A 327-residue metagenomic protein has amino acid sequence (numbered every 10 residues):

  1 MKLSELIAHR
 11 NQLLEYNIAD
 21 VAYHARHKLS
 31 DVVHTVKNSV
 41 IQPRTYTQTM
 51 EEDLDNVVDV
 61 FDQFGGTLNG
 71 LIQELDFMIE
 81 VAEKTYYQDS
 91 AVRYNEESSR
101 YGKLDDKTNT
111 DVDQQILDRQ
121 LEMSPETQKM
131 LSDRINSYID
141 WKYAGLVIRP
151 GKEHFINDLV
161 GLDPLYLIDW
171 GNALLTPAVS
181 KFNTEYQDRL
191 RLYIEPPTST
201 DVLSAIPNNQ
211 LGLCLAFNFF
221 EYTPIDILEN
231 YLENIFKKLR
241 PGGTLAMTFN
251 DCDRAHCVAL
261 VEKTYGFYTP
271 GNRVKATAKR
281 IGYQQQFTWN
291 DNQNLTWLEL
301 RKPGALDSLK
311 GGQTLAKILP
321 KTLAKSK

Functional and structural regions predicted by a protein language model:
K2-A205, T223-E229, T244-K327: Class I (Rossmann-like) S-adenosyl-L-methionine-dependent methyltransferase catalytic domain, capturing the SAM-binding
K142, Q210-G212: Local beta-strand N-terminus motif with an aromatic residue
D201-A205, L211, F236: A generic structured-segment signal
L215: A conserved beta-strand element that flanks and buttresses the S-adenosyl-L-methionine
F219: Hydrophobic adenine-recognition pocket in adenosine-nucleotide-binding enzymes
E229-P241: A short glycine-rich, Lys/Arg-flanked "PGG" loop and its adjoining helix->strand segment in the class I
